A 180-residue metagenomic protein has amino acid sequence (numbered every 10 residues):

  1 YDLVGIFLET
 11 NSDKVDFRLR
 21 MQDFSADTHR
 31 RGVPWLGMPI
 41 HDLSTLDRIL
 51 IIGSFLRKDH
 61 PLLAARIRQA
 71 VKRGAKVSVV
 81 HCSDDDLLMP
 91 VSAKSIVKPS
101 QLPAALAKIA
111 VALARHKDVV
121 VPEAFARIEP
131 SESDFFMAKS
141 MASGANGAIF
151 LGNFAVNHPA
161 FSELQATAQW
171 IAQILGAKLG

Functional and structural regions predicted by a protein language model:
Y1-G180: Catalytic alpha/large subunits of respiratory electron-transfer oxidoreductases, centered on bis-MGD molybdoenzymes
